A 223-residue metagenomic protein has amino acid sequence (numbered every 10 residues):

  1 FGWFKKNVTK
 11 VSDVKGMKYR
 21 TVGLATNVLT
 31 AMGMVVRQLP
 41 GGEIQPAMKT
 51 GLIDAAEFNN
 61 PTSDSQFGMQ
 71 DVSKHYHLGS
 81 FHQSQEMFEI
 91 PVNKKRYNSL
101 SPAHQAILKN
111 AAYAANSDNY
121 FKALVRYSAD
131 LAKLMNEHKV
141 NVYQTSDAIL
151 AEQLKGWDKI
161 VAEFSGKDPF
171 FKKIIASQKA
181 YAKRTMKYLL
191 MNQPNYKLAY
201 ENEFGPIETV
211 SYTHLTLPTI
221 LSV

Functional and structural regions predicted by a protein language model:
F1-S211: N-terminal secretory/targeting leader peptides
Y212-T219: Conserved small/polar residues in nucleotide/adenosyl-binding loops
